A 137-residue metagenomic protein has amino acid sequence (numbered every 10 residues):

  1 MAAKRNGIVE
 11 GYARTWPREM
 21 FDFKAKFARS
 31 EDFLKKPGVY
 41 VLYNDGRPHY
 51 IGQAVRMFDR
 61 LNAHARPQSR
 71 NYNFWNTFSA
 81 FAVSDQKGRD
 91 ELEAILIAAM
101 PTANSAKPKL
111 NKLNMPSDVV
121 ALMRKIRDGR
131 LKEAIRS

Functional and structural regions predicted by a protein language model:
M1-H49, Q53-S137: Boundary/linker segments flanking structured domains
